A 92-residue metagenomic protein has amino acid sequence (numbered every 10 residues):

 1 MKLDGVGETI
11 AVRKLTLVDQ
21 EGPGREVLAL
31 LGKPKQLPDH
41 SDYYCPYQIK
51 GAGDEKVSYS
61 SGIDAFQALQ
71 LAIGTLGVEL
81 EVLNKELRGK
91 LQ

Functional and structural regions predicted by a protein language model:
M1-I63, V78, N84-Q92: N-terminal intrinsically disordered, cationic/polar leader segments that include organellar targeting peptides
L69-G77: A short, charged, amphipathic alpha-helix used as a generic interaction element across diverse proteins
